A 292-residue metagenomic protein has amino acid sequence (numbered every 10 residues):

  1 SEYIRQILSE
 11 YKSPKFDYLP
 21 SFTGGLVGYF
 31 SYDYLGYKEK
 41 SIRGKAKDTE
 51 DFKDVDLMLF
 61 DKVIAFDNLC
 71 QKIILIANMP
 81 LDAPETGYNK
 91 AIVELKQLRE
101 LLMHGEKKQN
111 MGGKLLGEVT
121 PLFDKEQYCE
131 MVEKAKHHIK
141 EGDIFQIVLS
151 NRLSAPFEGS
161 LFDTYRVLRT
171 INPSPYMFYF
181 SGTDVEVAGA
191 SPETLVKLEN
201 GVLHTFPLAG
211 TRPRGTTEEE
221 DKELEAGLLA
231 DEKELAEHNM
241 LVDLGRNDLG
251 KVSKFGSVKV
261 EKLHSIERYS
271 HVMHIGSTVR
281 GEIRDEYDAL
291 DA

Functional and structural regions predicted by a protein language model:
S1-A292: Extended alpha-helical targeting/anchoring segments, especially N-terminal organellar/secretory targeting helices
